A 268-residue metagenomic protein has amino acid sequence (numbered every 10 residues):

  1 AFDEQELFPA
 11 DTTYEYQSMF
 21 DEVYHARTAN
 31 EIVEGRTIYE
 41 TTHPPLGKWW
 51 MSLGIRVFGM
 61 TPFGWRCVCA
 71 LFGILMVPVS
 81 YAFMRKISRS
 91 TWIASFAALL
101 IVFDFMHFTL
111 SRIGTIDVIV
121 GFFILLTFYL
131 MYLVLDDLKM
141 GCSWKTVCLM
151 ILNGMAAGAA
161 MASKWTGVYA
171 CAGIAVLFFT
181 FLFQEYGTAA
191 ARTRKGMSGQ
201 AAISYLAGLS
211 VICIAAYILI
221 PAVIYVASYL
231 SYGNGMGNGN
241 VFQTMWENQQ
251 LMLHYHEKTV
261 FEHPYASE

Functional and structural regions predicted by a protein language model:
A1-N30, E34, P221-E268: Aromatic-rich transmembrane-lumenal/periplasmic boundary elements in polytopic membrane proteins
T42-M51, V57-P78, L110, G114: Loop-to-helix entry region of an early transmembrane alpha helix in multi-pass inner-membrane enzymes
C67-S88, L126-L130: Transmembrane-helix motifs of polytopic, lipid-linked glycan transferases
C69, M106-I119, S163-T166: Short acidic/glycine- and proline-prone juxtamembrane loop motifs at membrane-interface regions of multi-pass membrane
R85-S88, T127-M150, A160, F179-A189: Membrane-interface transmembrane helices that cradle and orient dolichyl/undecaprenyl
A97-V102, T109, Y129, A157 (+1 more regions): Short helix- or helix-capping micro-motifs that position conserved polar/aromatic residues at function-defining sites
G121, L152, T166-T188: Transmembrane-embedded, aromatic-rich helix segments that form part of the hydrophobic channel/pocket engaging
A156, G173-I174, F178, A189-S231 (+1 more regions): Hydrophobic alpha-helical membrane-interfacial segments at the cytosolic entry of transmembrane helices
